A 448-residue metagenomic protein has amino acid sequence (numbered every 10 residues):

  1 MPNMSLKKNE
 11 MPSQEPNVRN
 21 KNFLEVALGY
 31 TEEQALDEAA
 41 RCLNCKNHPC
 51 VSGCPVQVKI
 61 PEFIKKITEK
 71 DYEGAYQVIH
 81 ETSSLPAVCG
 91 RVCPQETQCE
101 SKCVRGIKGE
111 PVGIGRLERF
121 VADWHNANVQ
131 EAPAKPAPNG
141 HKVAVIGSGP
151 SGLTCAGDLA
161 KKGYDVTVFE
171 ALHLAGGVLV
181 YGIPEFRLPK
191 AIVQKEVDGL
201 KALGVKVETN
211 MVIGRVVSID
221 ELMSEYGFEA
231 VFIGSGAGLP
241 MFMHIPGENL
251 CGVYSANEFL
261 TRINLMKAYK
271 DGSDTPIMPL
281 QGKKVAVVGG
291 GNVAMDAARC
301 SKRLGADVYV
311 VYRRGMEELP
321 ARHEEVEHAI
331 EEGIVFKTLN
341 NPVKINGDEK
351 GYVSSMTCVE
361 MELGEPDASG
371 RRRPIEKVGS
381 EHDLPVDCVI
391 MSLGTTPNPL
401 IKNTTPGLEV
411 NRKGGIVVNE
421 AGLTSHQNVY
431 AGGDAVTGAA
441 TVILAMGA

Functional and structural regions predicted by a protein language model:
R19-D37, K59-R91, K108-K135, I263: Ferredoxin-type iron-sulfur electron-transfer modules in oxidoreductases and energy-metabolism complexes
A40-K59, S84-I107: Local cysteine-cluster metal-coordination motifs and their immediate loop/turn environment, predominantly Fe-S cluster
S84, G149-S151, L174, G291-V293 (+1 more regions): Residue-level detector of alpha-helix initiation sites
V121-A137, K195-V212, P240-L304, V410-S425: Glycine-rich dinucleotide-binding loop and its adjacent helix/turn
P138, K142-I146, Q194-I245, K344-T357 (+3 more regions): Feature captures the FAD/FMN-dependent oxidoreductase FAD-binding
H141-T167, A294-K302: N-terminal Rossmann-like FAD-binding beta1-loop-alpha1 element of flavoenzymes
D165-V168, L172-A202, K206-V207, A298-K344: Rossmann-like dinucleotide-binding cores of NAD(P)H-dependent redox enzymes
N249-G282, P366-A439, I443: FAD-site-proximal beta/loop scaffold in flavoenzymes
